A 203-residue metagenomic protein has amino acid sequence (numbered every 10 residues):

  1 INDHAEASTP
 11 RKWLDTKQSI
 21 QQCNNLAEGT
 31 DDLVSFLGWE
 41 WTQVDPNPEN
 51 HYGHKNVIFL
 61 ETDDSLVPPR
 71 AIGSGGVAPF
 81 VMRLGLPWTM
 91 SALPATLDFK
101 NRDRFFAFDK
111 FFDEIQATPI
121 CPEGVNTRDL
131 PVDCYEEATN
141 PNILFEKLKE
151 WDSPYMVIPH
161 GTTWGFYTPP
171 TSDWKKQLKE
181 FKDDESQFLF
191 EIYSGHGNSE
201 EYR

Functional and structural regions predicted by a protein language model:
I1-R203: Extended, charged catalytic domains and RNA/DNA-binding interfaces, predominantly in divalent-metal-using enzymes
